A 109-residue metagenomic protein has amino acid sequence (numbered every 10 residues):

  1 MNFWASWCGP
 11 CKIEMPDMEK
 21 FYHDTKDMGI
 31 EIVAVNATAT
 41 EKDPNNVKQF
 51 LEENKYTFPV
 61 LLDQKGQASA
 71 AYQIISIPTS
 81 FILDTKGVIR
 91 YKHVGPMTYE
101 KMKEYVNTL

Functional and structural regions predicted by a protein language model:
M1, V33-V35, F81: Conserved hydrophobic packing residues within short motifs/helices of P-loop NTPase cores of ABC-family ATPases
F3-K20: Conserved redox-active cysteine motifs that mediate thiol-disulfide chemistry, especially di-cysteine Cys-X(1-2)-Cys
S6, A37-T40, D63-K65, T85-K86 (+2 more regions): Solvent-exposed coil/turn segments that connect beta secondary-structure elements in extracytoplasmic/periplasmic
I13, K20-D27, E52-K55, P59 (+2 more regions): Sec-exported extracytoplasmic/periplasmic mature domains
M15-Y22, P44-L51, S69, Y99 (+1 more regions): Extracytoplasmic/secreted envelope proteins and their assembly/folding machinery, especially bacterial periplasmic
G29-P44, T57-K65: Thiol-based oxidoreductase modules, predominantly thioredoxin-like and allied folds used for disulfide exchange
N46-K86: Short, internal strand/loop/helix patches that form the active-site neighborhood or redox-interaction surface
I82-L109: Thiol-/selenol-based redox modules, centered on thioredoxin-like and closely related oxidoreductase domains
